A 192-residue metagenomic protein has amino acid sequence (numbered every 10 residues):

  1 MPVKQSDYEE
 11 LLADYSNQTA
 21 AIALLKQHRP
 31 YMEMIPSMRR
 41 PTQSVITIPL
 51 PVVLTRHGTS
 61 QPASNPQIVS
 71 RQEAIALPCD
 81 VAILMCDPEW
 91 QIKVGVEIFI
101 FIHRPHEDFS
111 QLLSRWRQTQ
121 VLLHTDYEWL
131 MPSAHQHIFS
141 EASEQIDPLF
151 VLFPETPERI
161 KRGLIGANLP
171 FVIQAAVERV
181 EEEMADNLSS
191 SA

Functional and structural regions predicted by a protein language model:
M1, P49, F153, I173-R179: Helix N-cap / beta->alpha transition motif
M1-Q5, K93-F101: Glycine-rich, often proline-containing surface loops adjacent to acidic residues and nearby aromatics that form
M1-V45: Nuclease catalytic cores
Q5-L12, V69, R104-E107: Conserved aromatic-histidine-acidic binding/catalytic patches
K26, P30, W90, V121-E128: Secondary-structure boundary motif
P30-V96, P105-D108: Active-site metal-binding core of divalent-cation-utilizing nuclease and nuclease-like domains
I75-C79, M85, G95-V96, I102-G166: Catalytic cores of nucleic-acid endonucleases
S140-A142, K161-A192: Charged, structured surface patches that assemble and position nucleic-acid processing machinery
